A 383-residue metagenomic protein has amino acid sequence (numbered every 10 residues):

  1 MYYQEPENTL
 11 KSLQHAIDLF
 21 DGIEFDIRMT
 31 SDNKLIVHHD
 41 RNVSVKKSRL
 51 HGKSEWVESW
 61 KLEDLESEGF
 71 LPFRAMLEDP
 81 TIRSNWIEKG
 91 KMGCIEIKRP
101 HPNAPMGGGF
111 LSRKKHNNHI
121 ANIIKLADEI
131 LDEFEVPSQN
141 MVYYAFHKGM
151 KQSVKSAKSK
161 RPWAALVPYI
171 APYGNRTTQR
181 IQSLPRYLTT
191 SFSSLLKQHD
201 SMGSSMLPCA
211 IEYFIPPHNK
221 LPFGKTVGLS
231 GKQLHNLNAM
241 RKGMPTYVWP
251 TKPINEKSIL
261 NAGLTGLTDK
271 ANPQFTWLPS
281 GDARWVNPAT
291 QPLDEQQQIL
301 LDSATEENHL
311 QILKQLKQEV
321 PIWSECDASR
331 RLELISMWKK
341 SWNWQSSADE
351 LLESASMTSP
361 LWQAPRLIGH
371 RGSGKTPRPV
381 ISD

Functional and structural regions predicted by a protein language model:
M1-D383: Phosphate-group recognition and catalysis centered on beta-loop-alpha active-site segments
